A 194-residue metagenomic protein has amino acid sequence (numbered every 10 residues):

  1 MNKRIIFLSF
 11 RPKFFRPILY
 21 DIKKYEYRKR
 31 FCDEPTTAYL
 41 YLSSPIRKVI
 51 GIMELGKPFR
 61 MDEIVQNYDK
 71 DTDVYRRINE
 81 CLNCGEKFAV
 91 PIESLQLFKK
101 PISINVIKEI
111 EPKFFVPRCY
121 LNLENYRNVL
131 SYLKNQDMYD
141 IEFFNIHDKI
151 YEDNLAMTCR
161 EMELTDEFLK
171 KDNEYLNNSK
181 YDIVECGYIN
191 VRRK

Functional and structural regions predicted by a protein language model:
M1-I5, F10-K29, R47-I50, P58-K194: Contiguous surface segments at macromolecular interaction interfaces
F31-L40: Short coil-to-beta transition motif at edge beta-strands of beta-rich domains
L42-P45: Compact alpha/beta protein-protein interaction domains typified by the UBC
M53: GIY-YIG nuclease signature motif recognition
